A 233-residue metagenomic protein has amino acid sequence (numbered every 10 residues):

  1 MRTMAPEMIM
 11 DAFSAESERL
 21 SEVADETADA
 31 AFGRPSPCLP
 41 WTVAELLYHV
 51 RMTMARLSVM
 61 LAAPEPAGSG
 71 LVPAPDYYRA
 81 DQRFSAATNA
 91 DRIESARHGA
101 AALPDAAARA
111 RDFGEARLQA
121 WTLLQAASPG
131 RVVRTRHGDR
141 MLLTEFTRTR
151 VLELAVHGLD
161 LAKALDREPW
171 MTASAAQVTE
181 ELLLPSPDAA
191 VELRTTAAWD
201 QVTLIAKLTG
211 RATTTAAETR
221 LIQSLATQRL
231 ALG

Functional and structural regions predicted by a protein language model:
R2-I9, E26, G33-R34, L39 (+3 more regions): Structured surface interface patches that mediate subunit assembly and partner/cofactor docking
R2-T27, Y48-V59: Alpha-helical bundle segments that constitute or directly flank the non-heme di-iron/ferroxidase center
M10-F13, E22-V23, F84-A87, Q119-T122: Generic detector of short, locally flexible boundary/turn motifs and exposed helical patches
A15, W41-M52, T149-L152: Aromatic- and histidine-enriched alpha-helix N-cap/loop-to-helix transition segments that scaffold the rims
S17-R19, F84-S85, D91-R92, A126-A127: Short, flexible segments with low predicted structural confidence
L20, L46, L154-H157: Conserved short aromatic-hydrophobic micro-motifs
L47-E94: Conserved alpha-helical segments that form or flank metal/cofactor-binding pockets of metalloenzymes
I93-A102: Short flanking/linker segments adjacent to small metal-binding domains or redox-active Cys/His motifs
